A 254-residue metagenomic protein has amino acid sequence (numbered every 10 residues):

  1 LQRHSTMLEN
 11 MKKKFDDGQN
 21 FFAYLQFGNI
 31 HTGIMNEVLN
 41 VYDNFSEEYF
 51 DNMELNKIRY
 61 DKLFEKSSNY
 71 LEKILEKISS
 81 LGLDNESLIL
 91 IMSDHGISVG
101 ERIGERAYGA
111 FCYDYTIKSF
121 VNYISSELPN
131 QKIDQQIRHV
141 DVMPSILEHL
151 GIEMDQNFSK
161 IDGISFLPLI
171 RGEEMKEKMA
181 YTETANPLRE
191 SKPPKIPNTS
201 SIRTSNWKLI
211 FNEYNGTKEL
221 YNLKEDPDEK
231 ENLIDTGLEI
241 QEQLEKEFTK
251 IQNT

Functional and structural regions predicted by a protein language model:
L1-T254: Catalytic domains that recognize anionic headgroups
